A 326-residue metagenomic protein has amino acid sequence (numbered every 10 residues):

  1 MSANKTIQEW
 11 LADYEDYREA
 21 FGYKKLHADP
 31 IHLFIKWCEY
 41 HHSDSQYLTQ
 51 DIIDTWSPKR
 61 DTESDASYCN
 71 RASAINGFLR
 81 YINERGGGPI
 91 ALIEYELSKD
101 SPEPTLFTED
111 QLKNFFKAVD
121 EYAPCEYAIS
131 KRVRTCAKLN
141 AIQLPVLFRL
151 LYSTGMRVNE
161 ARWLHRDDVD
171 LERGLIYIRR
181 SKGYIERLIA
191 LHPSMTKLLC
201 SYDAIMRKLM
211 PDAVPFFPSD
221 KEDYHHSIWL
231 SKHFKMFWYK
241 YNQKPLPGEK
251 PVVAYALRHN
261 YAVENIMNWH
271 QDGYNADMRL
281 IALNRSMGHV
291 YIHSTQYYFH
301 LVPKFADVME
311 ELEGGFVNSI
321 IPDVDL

Functional and structural regions predicted by a protein language model:
M1-L326: Conserved catalytic core of the tyrosine transesterase superfamily
